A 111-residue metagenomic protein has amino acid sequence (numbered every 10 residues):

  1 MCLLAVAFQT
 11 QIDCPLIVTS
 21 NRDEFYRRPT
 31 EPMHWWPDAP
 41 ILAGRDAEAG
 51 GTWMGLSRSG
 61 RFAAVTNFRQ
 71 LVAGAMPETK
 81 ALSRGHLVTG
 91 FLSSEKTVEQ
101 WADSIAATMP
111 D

Functional and structural regions predicted by a protein language model:
M1-D111: N-terminal nucleophile
